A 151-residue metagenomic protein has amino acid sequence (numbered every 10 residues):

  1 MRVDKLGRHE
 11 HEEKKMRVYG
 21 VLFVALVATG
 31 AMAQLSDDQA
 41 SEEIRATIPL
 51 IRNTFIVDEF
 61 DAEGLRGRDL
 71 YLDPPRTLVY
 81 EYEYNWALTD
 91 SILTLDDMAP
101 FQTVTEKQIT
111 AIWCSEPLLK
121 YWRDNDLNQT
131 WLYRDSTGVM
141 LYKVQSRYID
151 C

Functional and structural regions predicted by a protein language model:
R2-K15: Short, Lys/Arg-enriched N-terminal segments with co-localized hydrophobic residues within the first ~10-30 amino acids
M16-V24: Sec-dependent signal peptide recognition, specifically the positively charged N-region followed immediately by
A28-G30: N-terminal signal peptide c-region/cleavage motif recognized by signal peptidases
Q34-T77, N85-A87: N-proximal, solvent-exposed amphipathic alpha-helical segments enriched in charged/polar residues
D69-L119: Mature extracytoplasmic domains of secretory-pathway proteins
Y84-W86, D135, D150: Non-catalytic surface loops within mature trypsin-like serine protease
E106-Y142: A short amphipathic beta-strand at an alpha->beta junction
K143-C151: Short, low-complexity, Pro/Ser/Thr/Gly-rich segments in the mature regions of secreted, periplasmic
